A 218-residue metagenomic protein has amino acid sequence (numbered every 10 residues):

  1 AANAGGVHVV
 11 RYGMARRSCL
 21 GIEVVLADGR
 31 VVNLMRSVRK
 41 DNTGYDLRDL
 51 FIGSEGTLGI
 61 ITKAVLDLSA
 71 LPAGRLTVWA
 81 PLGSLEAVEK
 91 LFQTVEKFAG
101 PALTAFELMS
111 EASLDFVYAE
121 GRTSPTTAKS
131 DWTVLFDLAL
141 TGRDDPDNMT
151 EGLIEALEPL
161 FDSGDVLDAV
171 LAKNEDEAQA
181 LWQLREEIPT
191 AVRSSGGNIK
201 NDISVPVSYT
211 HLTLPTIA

Functional and structural regions predicted by a protein language model:
A1-L214, A218: Noncatalytic alpha-helical scaffold of FAD-dependent oxidoreductases
